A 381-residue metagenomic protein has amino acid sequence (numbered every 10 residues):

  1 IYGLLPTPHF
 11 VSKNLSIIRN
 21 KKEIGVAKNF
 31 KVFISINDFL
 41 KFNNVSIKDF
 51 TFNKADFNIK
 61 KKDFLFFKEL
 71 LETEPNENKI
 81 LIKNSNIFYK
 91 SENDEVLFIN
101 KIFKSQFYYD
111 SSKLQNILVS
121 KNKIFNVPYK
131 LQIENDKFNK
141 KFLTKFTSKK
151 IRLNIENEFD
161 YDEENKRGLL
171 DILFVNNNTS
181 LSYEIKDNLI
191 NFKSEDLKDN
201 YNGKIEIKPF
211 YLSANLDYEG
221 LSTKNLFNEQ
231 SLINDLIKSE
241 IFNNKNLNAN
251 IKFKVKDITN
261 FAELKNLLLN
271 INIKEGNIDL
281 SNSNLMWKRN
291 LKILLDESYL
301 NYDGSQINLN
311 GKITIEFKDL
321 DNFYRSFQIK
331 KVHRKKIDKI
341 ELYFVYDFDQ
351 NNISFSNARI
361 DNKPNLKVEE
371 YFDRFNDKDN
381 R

Functional and structural regions predicted by a protein language model:
I1-D94, K101, Y108-D110, L114-V119 (+3 more regions): Flexible beta-edge/linker motif
I1-Y2, K79, Q106, E158 (+5 more regions): Short, surface-exposed charged micro-motifs
L15-S16, N53-R167, L173, N228-N277 (+1 more regions): Elongated, acidic membrane-bridging lipid-handling scaffolds and related periplasm/extracellular "bridge/tunnel" systems
K41, L131-E134, I155-D162, S180-I185 (+2 more regions): Short, T/G/N/S-enriched strand-turn elements that build extracellular solenoid repeat scaffolds
K54, N176, G220-S222, D257 (+1 more regions): Transmembrane beta-strands of outer-membrane beta-barrel pores
S112-N116, F138-F142, K166-G168, N188-I190 (+4 more regions): Hydrophobic residues embedded in beta-strands of well-ordered beta-sheets
Y183-I185, I205-I207, N260, E316 (+1 more regions): Extended terminal
